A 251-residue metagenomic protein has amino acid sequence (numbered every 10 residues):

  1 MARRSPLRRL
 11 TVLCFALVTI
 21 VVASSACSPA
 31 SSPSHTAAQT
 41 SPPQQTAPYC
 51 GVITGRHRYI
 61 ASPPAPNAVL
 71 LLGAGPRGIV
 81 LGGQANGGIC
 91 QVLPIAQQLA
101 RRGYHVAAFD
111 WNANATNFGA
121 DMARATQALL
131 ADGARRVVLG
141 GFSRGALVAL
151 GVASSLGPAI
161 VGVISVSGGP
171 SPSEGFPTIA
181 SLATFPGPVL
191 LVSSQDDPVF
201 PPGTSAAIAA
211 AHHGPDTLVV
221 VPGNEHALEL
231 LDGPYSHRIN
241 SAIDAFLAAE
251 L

Functional and structural regions predicted by a protein language model:
H35-L72: N-terminal cap/lid segment of alpha/beta-hydrolase-fold proteins
A74-P76, G83-G87: Active-site glycine-rich loops that stabilize anionic/oxyanionic intermediates across multiple enzyme folds
A85-I95, W111: The serine-hydrolase catalytic nucleophile loop
A96-A115: Conserved alpha/beta-hydrolase
N114-D132: Alpha/beta-hydrolase active-site loop
G141-A149: Gly/Ala-rich beta-loop-alpha elbow adjacent to hydrolase catalytic centers
T178, P201-A210: Short alpha-helix in the alpha/beta-hydrolase fold that links the catalytic acid
F185, L191-S193: Short beta-strand/loop motif that positions the catalytic acidic residue of the alpha/beta-hydrolase fold
